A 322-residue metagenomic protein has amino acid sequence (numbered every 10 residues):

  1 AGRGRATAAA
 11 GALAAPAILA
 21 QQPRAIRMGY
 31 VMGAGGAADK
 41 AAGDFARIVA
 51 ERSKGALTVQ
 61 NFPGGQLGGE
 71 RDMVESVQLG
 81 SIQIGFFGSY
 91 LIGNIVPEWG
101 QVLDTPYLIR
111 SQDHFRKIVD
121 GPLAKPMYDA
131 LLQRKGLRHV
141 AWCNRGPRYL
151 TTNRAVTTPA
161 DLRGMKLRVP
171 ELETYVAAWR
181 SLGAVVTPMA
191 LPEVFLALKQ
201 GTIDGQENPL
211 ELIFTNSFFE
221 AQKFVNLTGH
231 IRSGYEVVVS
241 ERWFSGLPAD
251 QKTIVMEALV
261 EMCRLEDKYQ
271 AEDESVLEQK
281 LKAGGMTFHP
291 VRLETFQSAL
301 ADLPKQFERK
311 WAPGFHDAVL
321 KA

Functional and structural regions predicted by a protein language model:
G2-R5: Low-complexity basic/metal-binding stretches
T7-G11, P16-H114, L123-A322: N-terminal secretory/targeting leader peptides
K117: Short beta-strand-centered segments that line the small-molecule binding cleft or hinge of alpha/beta clamshell
